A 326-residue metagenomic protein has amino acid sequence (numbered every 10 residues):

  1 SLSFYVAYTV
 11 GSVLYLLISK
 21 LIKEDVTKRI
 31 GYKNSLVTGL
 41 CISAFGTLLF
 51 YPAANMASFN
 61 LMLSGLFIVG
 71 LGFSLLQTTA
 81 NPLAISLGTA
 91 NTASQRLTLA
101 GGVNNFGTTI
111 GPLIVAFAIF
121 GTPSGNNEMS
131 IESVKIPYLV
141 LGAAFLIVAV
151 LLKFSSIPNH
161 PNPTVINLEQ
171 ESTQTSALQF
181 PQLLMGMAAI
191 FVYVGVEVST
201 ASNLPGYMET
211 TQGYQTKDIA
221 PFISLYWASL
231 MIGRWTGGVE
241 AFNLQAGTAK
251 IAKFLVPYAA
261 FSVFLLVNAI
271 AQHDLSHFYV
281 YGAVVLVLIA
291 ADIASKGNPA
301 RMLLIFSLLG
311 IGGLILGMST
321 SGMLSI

Functional and structural regions predicted by a protein language model:
L2-E24, S224-G237: Central cavity-lining transmembrane alpha-helices of secondary-active solute carriers, predominantly the Major
I30-L36, M62, M302: Primarily marks hydrophobic transmembrane alpha-helices of the MFS/SLC 12-helix fold
S58, T175-A189, G247, I251-L255 (+1 more regions): Juxtamembrane cytosolic amphipathic helices that cap and anchor the N-termini of specific transmembrane helices
L75-T89, D292, M318-I326: Intracellular juxtamembrane helix-capping segments at the cytosolic ends of symmetry-related transmembrane helices
T92-F120: Glycine-rich segments within core transmembrane alpha-helices of 12-TM secondary carriers
G111, V115-S124, L139-N167, L266 (+1 more regions): C-terminal membrane-cytosol helix-exit motif in multi-pass small-molecule transporters
P112, T175-G238, L265-L275, T320-S325: Extracytoplasmic gate region of multi-pass secondary transporters
T248-I326: C-terminal transmembrane helical hairpin of 12-TM major facilitator-type secondary transporters
